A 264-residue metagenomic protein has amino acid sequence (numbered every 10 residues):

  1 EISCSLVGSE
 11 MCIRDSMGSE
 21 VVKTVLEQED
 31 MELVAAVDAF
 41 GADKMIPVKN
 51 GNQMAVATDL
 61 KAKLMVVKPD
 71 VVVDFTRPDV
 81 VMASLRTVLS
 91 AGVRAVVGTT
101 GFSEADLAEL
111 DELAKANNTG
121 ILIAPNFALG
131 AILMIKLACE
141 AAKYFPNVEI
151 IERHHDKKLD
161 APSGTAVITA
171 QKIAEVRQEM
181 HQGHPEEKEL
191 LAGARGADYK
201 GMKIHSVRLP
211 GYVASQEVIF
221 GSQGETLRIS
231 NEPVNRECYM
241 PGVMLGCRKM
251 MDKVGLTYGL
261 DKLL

Functional and structural regions predicted by a protein language model:
E1-G8, I13: Single conserved hydrophobic/aromatic residue that forms the stacking wall/gate of nucleotide- or nucleobase-binding
S16-V66, P146-L264: C-terminal substrate-binding/catalytic lobe of Rossmann-fold NAD(P)-dependent oxidoreductases
G41-D43, F102-A105, A128-A131, K158: Short gly/pro/ser/thr-enriched loop/turn and capping motifs at secondary-structure boundaries
V72-V73: N-terminal Rossmann-like NAD(P) cofactor-binding module of classical short-chain dehydrogenase/reductase
P78-D79, G101-F102, N126-F127, L209: Short glycine-rich anion-binding loops that position phosphate/pyrophosphate groups of nucleotides and phosphorylated
D79, L85-R86, S90, G98-I121 (+2 more regions): Rossmann-fold NAD(P)-binding glycine/threonine-rich loop
N117-N147, I151-I168: Rossmann-fold dinucleotide-binding core
